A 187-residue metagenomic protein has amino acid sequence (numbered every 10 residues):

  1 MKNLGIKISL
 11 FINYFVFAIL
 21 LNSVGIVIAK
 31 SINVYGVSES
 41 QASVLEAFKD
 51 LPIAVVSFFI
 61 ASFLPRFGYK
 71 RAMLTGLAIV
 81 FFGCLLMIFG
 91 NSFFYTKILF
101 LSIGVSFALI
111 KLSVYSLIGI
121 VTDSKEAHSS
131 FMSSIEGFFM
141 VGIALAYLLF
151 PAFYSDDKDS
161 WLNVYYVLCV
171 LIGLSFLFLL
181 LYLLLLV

Functional and structural regions predicted by a protein language model:
K2-V27, L101: Pair of pore-lining "gating" transmembrane helices in MFS-fold secondary transporters
A18, N22, G104-L112, A144: Small-residue-rich segments within alpha-helical transmembrane domains of MFS-like 12-TM solute carriers
N22, K49-F58, A144: Residue-level signature of mid-helix packing/kink "hotspots" within the transmembrane helices of 12-pass Major
I26-S40: Short amphipathic helix-loop junctions that connect adjacent transmembrane helices in Major Facilitator Superfamily/SLC
V55-F94: Conserved MFS/SLC helix-loop-helix module at the cytosolic interface between two early adjacent transmembrane helices
G83-M87, I103, L179: MFS-fold secondary transporters
F93-Y95, F131-L184: Helix-loop-helix hairpin linking two adjacent transmembrane segments in secondary transporters
L99-G137: Cytoplasmic helix-loop-helix junction between adjacent transmembrane helices in 12-TM secondary transporters
